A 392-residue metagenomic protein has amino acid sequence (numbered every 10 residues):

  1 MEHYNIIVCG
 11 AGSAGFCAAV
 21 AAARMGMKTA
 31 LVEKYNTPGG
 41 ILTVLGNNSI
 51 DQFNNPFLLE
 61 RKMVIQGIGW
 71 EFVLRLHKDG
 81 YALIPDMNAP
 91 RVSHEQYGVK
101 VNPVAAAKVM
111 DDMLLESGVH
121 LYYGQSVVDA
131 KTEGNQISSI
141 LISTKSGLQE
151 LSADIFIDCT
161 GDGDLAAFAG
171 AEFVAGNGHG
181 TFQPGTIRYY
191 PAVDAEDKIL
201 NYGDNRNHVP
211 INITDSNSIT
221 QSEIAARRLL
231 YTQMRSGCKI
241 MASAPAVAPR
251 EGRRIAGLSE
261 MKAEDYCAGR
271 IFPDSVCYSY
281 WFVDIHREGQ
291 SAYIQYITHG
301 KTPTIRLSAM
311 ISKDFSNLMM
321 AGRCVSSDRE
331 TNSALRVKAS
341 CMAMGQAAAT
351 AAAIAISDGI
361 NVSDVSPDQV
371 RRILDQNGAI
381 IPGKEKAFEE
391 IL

Functional and structural regions predicted by a protein language model:
E2-G12: Beta1/beta-strand and adjacent pyrophosphate-binding region of the FAD-binding site in flavoprotein oxidoreductases
I7-C9, A18, A23, N135: Membrane-embedded transmembrane-helix bundle of lipid-linked glycan/lipid transferases
G15: N-terminal Rossmann-fold NAD(P) dinucleotide-binding loop
A21, M27-K28, E33-D129, V174 (+2 more regions): Conserved N-terminal/central alpha/beta ligand/cofactor-binding core
I41-T43, S49, I68, K100 (+5 more regions): Flavin (FAD/FMN)-binding glycine-rich loop and adjacent Rossmann-like elements that form
G134-I140: Short, hydrophobic/aromatic-rich segments at coil-to-beta transitions
